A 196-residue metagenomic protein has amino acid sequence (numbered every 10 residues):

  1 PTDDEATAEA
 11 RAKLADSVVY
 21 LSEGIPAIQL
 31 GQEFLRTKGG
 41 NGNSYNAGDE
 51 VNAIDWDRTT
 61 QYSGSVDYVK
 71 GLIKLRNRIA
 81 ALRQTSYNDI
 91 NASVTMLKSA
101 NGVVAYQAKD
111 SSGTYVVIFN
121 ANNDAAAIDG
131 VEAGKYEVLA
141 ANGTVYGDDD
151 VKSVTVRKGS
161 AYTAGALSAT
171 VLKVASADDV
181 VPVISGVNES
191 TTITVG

Functional and structural regions predicted by a protein language model:
P1-A8, Y146-S160: Short, polar loop/linker segments at the starts of domains and inter-domain junctions
P1-Y136: Loop/helix patches that line or flank the sugar-binding groove of alpha-linked glycan CAZymes
I54, I128, V154-V156, Y162-A164 (+1 more regions): Generic detection of short hydrophobic beta-strand segments and adjacent strand-loop junctions
G134-D148: Short aromatic-acidic-glycine turn motif
V151-V180: C-terminal beta-strand-rich structural cap/linker in extracellular carbohydrate-active enzymes
V183-V195: Short, solvent-exposed loop/edge segments of extracellular or virion-exposed proteins
